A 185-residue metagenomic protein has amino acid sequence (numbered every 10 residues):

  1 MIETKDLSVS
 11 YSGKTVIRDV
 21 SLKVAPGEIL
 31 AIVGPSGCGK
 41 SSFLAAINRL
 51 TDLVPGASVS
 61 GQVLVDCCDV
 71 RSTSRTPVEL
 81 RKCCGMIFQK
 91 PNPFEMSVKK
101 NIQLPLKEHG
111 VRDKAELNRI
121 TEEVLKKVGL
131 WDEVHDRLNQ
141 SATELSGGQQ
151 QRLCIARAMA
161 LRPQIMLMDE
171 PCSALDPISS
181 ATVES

Functional and structural regions predicted by a protein language model:
V33-P35: The feature captures the beta-strand-to-loop junction immediately N-terminal to the Walker
G56-S58, D69-G85, E108: ABC ATPase NBD coupling module
C68-D69, A115-H135: Conserved ABC ATPase "signature" region
K99-E108, N118: Short helical segment in ABC ATPase nucleotide-binding domains corresponding to the A-loop/adjacent helical element
Q140-L145, Q149: Conserved ABC ATPase signature
R162: Conserved catalytic motifs of ABC-family nucleotide-binding domains
M166-D169: Catalytic Walker B motif of ABC-type/P-loop ATPase nucleotide-binding domains
